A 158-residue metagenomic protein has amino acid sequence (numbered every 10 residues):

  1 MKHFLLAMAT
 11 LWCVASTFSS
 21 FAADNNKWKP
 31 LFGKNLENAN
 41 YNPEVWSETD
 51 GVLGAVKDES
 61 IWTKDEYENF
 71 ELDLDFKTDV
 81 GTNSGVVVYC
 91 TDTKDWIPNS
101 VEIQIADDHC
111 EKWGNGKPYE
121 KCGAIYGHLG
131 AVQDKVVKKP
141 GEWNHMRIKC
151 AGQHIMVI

Functional and structural regions predicted by a protein language model:
M1-F4: Positively charged n-region of N-terminal signal peptides that target proteins for export
A7-T17: Bacterial N-terminal signal peptides
S20-I158: Carbohydrate-interacting regions of secretory-pathway proteins
